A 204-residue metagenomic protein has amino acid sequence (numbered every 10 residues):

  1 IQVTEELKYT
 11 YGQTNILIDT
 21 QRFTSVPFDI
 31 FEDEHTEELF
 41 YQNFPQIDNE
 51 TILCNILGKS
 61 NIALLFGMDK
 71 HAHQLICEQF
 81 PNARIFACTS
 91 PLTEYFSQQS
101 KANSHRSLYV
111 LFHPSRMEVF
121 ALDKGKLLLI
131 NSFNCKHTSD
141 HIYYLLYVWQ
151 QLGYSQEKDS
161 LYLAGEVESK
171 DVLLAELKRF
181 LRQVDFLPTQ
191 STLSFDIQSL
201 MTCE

Functional and structural regions predicted by a protein language model:
I1-E204: Hydrophobic/aromatic-enriched cytosolic interaction surfaces used to assemble or bind macromolecules
